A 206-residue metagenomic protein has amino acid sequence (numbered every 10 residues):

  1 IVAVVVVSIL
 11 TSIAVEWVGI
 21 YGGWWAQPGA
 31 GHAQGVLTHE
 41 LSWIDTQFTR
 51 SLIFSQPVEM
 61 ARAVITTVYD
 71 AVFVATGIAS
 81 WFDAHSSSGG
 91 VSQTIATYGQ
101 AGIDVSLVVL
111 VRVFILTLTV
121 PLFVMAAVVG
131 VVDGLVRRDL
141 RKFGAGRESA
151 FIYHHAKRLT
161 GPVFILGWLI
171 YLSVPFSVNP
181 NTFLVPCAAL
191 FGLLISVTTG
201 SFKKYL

Functional and structural regions predicted by a protein language model:
I1, G99-V105, K157-G167: Short hydrophobic alpha-helical membrane-embedded segments
I1, V91-T94, A101, V105 (+1 more regions): Extended alpha-helical regions
I1-L10, T182: Alpha-helical transmembrane segments and their helix-start/interface "positive-inside/aromatic belt" motifs in integral
A3-V7, G99-R138, C187, F191: Hydrophobic alpha-helical transmembrane segments of integral membrane proteins
A14-V64: Juxtamembrane non-transmembrane segments of integral membrane proteins
M60-V120: Individual transmembrane alpha-helix segments
V132-A188, L193-L206: Hydrophobic alpha-helical transmembrane segments and adjacent short intramembrane/lumenal linkers of inner/organellar
